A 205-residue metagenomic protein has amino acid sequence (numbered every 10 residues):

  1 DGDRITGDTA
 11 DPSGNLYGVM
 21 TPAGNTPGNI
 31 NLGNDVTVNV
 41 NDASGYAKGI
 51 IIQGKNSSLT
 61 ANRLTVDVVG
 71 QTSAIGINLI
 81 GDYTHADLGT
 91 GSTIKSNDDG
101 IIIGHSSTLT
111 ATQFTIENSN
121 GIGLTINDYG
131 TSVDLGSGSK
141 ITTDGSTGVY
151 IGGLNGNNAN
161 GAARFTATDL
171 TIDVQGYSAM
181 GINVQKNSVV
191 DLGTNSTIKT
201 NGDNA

Functional and structural regions predicted by a protein language model:
D1-L16, G28-A47, N56-A74, Y83-D98 (+5 more regions): Beta-strand-rich solenoid/repeat architectures in extracellular/passenger domains of polysaccharide-targeting enzymes
M20-N25, I102, D128, N158-N160 (+1 more regions): Short aromatic-glycine motifs in intrinsically disordered, low-complexity regions
I52, I80, I126-N127, A159 (+1 more regions): A generic structured-segment signal
I151-G153: Hydrophobic, helix-rich cores of sensory/ligand-binding and other regulatory modules that couple small-molecule
